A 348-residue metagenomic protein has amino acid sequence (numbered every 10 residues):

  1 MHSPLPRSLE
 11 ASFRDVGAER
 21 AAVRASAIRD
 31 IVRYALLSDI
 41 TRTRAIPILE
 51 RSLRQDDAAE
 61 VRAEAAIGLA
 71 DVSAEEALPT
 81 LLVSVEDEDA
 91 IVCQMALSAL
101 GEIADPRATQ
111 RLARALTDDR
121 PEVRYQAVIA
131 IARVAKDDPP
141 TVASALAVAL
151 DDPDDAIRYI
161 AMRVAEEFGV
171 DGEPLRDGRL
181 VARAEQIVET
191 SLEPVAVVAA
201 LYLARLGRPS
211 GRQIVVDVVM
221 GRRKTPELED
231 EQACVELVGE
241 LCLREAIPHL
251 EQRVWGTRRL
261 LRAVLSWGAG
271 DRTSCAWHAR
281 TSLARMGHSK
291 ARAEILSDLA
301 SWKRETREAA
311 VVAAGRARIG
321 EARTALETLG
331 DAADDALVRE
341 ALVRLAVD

Functional and structural regions predicted by a protein language model:
H2-D15, L36-R54, A74-E86, D105-T117 (+6 more regions): Amphipathic alpha-helical scaffolding segments comprising HEAT/armadillo-like alpha-solenoid repeats
A21-A22, A58-E60, E75, A90-I91 (+11 more regions): Alpha-helix N-cap/helix-start positions at coil->helix boundaries
A21-I31, G270: HEAT-repeat alpha-solenoid elements in large eukaryotic scaffold proteins
A25-R29, P47, A63-E64, P79 (+10 more regions): Alpha-solenoid HEAT/ARM repeat scaffold
V32-R33, A70, G101, A132 (+6 more regions): Structural signature of alpha-helical solenoid repeat scaffolds
R120-Y202: Solenoidal tandem-repeat scaffolds enriched in leucines and small polar residues
E305-T324: Extended alpha-helical scaffolding segments
E327-D348: Eukaryotic acidic, Ser/Thr-rich intrinsically disordered low-complexity regions
